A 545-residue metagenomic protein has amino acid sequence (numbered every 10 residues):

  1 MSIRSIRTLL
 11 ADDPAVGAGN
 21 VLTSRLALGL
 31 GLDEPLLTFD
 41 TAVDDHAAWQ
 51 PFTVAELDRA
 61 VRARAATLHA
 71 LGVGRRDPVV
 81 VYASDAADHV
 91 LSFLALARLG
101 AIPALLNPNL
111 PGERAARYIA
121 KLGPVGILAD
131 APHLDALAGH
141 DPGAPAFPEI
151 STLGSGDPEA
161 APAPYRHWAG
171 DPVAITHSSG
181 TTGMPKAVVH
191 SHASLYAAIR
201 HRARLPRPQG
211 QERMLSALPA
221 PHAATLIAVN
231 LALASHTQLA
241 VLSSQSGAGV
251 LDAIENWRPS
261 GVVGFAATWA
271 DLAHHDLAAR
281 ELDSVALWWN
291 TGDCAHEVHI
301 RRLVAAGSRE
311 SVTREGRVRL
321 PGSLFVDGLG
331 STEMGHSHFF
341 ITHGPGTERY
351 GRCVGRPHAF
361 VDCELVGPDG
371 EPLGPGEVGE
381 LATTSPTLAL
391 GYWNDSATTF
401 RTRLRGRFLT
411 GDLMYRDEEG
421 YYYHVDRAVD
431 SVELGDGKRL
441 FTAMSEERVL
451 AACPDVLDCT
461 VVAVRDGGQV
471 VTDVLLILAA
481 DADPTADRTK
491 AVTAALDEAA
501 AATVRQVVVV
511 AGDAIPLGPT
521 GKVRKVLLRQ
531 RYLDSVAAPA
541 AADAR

Functional and structural regions predicted by a protein language model:
M1-L71, A538-R545: N-lobe entry segment of adenylate-forming
P35, E159-H177, M184, R207-R213: Conserved pre-ATP/AMP-binding loop-to-beta segment of ANL
A47-A48, A65-L110, A217-P219, L478: Conserved AMP-binding/adenylate-forming
P51-A55, V173-A197: Conserved AMP-binding A3 loop
Y196-R213, P221-G261, A267, H275: Conserved AMP-binding/adenylation subdomain of ANL enzymes
T237, W288, A295, I300-E419 (+2 more regions): Conserved AMP-binding/adenylate-forming
V262, S385, L413-T503: AMP-binding/adenylate-forming catalytic core of the ANL superfamily
V432, T460-R465, D473-L476, A494-R545: Conserved C-terminal "lid"/linker of ANL adenylate-forming enzymes
